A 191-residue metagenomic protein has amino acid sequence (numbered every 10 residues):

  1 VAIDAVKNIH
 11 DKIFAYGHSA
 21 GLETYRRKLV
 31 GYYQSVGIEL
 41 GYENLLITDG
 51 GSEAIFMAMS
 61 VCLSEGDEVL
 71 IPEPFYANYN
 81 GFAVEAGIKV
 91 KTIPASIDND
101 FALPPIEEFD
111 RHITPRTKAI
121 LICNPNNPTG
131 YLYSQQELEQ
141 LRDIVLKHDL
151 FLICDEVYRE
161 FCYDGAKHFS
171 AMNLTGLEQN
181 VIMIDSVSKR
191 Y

Functional and structural regions predicted by a protein language model:
V1-G50, M57, E108: N-terminal small-domain helix-loop-helix segment of the aminotransferase-like
V6, L29, L45, V69 (+5 more regions): Generic structural signal for small/hydrophobic residues in well-ordered secondary structure, especially within
L40-L45, E65-E68, R116, E178-V181: Short acidic capping loops at alpha-helix termini that bridge into adjacent secondary structure
V61-A83: Conserved PLP-anchoring active-site segment centered on the Schiff-base-forming lysine
D67, I88, K147-F151, L177-Q179: A short helix->loop->beta-strand "cap" motif at the edges of active sites that frequently abuts
E85-K91: A short helix-loop-beta submotif of the ANL/AMP-binding
S96-D164: Active-site phosphate-binding strand-loop segment of PLP-dependent enzymes
H148, G165-R190: Conserved active-site segment immediately N-terminal to the catalytic lysine that forms the internal aldimine
